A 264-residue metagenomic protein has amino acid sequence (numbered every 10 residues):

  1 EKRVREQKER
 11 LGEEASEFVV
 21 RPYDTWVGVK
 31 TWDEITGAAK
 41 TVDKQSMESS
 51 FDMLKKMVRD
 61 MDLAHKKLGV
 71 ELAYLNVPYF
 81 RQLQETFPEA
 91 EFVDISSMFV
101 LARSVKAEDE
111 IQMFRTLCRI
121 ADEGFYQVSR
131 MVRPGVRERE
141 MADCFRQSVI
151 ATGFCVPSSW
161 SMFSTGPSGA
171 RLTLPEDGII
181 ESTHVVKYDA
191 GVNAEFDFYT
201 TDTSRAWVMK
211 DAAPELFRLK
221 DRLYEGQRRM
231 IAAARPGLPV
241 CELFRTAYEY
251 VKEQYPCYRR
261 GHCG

Functional and structural regions predicted by a protein language model:
E1-G264: Active-site neighborhoods and metal-handling regions in enzymes and metal-associated proteins
